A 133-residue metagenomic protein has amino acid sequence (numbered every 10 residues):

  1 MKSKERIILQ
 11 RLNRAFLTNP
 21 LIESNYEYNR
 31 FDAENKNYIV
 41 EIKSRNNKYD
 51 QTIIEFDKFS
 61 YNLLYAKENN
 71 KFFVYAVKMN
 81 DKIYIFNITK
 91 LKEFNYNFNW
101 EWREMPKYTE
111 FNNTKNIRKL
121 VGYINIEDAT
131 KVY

Functional and structural regions predicted by a protein language model:
M1-N25: Acidic-basic catalytic patches of nuclease active cores, encompassing PD-(D/E)XK and other metal-cofactor nuclease
I7, P20, S44-L91: Catalytic cores of nucleic-acid endonucleases
R11, L21, N25, K78-Y133: Non-catalytic C-terminal interaction segments of nucleic acid-processing enzymes
L17-T18, N35-Y38, N69-K71: Short glycine/proline-enriched coil/turn segments at helix->beta-strand junctions
N29: Beta-rich catalytic cores
A33-K48: Conserved catalytic cores of phosphodiester-cleaving nucleases, focusing on short active-site segments
I39-E41, I54, T114: General helical secondary-structure elements
